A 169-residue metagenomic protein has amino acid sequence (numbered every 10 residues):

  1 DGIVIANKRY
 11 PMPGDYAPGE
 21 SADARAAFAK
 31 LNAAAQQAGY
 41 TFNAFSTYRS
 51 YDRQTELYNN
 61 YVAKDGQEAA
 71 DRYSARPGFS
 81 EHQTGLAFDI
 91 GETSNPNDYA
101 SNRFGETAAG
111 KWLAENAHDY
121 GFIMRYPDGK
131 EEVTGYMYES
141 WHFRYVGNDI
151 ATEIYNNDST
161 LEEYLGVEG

Functional and structural regions predicted by a protein language model:
D1-G169: Extracytoplasmic cell-surface/polysaccharide-interacting catalytic and binding patches
